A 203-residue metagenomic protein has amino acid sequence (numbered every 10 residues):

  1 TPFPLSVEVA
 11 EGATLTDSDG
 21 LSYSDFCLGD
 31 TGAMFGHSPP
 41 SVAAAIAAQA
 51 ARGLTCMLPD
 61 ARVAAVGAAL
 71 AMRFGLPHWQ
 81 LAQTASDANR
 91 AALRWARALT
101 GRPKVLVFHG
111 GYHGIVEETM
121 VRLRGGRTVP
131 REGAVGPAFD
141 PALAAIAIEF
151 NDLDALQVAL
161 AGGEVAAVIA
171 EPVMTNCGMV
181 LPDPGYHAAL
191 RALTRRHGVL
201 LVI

Functional and structural regions predicted by a protein language model:
T1-G75, L190-R196: N-terminal glycine-rich, Lys/His-bearing helix-loop that initiates the first secondary-structure elements of many
D17-D19, D25, D87, H113 (+1 more regions): Acidic active-site catalytic centers that drive phospho-/nucleotidyl reactions and related ester hydrolyses
Y23-F26, W79-A82, V107, A170 (+1 more regions): General beta-strand structural signal in soluble alpha/beta enzymes
T55-P59, L81, A145-E149, M179 (+1 more regions): Glycine- and other small-residue-rich loops at beta-strand/loop junctions that grip anionic moieties
A65-A167: PLP-dependent aspartate aminotransferase-fold enzymes
E164-M179: Short acidic, glycine-rich surface-loop motifs adjacent to enzyme active sites
V180-I203: Catalytic PLP-binding core of fold-type I/II PLP enzymes
